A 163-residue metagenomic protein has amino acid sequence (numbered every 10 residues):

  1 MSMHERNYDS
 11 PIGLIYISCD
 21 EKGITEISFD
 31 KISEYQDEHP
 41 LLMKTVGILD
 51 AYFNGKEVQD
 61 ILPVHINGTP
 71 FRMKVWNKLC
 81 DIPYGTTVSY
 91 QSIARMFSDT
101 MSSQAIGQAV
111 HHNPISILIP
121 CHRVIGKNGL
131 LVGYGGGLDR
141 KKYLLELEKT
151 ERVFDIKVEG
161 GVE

Functional and structural regions predicted by a protein language model:
M1-M101, L147, E151-E163: Basic nucleic-acid-binding alpha-helical/helix-turn surface characteristic of O6-alkylguanine DNA
S103-L145, R152: Short glycine/serine-rich loop segments
